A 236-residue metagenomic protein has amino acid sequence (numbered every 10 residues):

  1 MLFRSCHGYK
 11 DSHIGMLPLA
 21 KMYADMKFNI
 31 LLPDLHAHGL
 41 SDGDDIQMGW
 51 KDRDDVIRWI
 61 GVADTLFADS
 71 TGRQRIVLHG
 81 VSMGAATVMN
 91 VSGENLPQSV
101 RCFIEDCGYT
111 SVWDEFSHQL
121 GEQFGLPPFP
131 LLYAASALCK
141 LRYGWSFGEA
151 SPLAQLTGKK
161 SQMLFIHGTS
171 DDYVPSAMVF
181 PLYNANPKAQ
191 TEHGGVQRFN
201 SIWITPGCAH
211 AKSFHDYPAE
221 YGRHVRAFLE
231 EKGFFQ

Functional and structural regions predicted by a protein language model:
M1-L2: Short, small-residue-biased leader/transition segments that mark boundaries at the very start of proteins
Y9-M22: The serine-hydrolase catalytic nucleophile loop
S12, H38-R75: Catalytic nucleophile-loop/oxyanion-hole region of alpha/beta-hydrolase and closely related hydrolase-like folds
L19, P152, S161, P175-K188: Short alpha-helix in the alpha/beta-hydrolase fold that links the catalytic acid
A20-D42: Conserved alpha/beta-hydrolase
N90-W145: Hydrolase active-site cap/lid region
G158-K160, F165-H167, D171: Short beta-strand/loop motif that positions the catalytic acidic residue of the alpha/beta-hydrolase fold
Y173, C208-G222: Catalytic histidine-centered segment of alpha/beta-hydrolase-like enzymes
